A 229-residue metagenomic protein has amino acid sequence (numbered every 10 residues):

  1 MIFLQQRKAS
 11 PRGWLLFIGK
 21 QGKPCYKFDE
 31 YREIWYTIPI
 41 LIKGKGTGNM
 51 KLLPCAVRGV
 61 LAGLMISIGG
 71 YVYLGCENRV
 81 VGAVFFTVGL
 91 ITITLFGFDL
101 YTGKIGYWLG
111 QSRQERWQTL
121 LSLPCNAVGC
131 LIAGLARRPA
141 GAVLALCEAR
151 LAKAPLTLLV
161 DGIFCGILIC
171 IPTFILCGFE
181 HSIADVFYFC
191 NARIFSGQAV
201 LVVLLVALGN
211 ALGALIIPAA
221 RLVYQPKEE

Functional and structural regions predicted by a protein language model:
Q5-C25, E30, G46-T47: Positively charged N-terminal leader segments that act as targeting/secretion signals
Y31-P39, G44-T47: Low-complexity intrinsically disordered segments
I42-E229: Alpha-helical transmembrane segments and their helix-helix packing motifs
